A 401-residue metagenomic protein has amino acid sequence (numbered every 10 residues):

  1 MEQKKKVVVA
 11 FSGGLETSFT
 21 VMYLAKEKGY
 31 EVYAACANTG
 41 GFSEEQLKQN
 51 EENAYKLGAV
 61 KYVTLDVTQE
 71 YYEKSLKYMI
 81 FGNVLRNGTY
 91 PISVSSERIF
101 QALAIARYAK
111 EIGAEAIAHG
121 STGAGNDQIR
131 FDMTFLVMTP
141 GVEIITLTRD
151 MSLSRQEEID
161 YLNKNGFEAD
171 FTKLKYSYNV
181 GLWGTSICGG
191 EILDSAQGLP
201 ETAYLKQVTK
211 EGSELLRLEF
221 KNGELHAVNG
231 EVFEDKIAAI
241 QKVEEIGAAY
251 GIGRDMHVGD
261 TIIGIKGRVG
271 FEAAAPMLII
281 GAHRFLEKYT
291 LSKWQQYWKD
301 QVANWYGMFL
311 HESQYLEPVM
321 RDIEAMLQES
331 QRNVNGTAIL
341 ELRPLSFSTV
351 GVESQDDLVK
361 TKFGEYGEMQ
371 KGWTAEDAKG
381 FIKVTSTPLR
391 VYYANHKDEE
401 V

Functional and structural regions predicted by a protein language model:
E2-A10, L15-V401: Nucleotide-activated chemistry modules centered on ATP-dependent adenylation/adenylyltransferase
